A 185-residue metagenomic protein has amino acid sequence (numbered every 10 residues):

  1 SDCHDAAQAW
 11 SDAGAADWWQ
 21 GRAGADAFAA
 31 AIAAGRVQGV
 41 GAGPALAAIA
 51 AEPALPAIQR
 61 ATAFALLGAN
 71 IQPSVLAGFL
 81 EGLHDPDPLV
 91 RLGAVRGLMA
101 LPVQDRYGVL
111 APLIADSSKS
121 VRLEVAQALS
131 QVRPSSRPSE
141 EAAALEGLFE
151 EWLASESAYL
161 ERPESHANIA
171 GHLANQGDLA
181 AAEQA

Functional and structural regions predicted by a protein language model:
S1-I58, A65, N70, S117-S118 (+1 more regions): Primarily the internal scaffold of c-type cytochrome electron-transfer domains, especially repeated/multiheme c-type
S11-W19, V125-L148: Short, structured interface segments
A15, W19, M99-R106: Short, charged, low-hydrophobicity "junction" segments
A27-G39, I58-Q72, G78-E81, L89-V103 (+3 more regions): Structural detector for internal amphipathic alpha-helices that build alpha-solenoid repeat scaffolds
G39-A51, Q72-H84, P102-I114, S135-L153 (+1 more regions): Amphipathic alpha-helical scaffolding segments comprising HEAT/armadillo-like alpha-solenoid repeats
A51-L55, L83-L89, I114-S120, S157-E161: Short coil turns that connect the paired helices of HEAT/ARM alpha-solenoid repeats
L129-V132, A142, G147-N168: Long alpha-helical HEAT/HEAT-like repeat alpha-solenoid scaffolds in very large eukaryotic proteins, especially those
